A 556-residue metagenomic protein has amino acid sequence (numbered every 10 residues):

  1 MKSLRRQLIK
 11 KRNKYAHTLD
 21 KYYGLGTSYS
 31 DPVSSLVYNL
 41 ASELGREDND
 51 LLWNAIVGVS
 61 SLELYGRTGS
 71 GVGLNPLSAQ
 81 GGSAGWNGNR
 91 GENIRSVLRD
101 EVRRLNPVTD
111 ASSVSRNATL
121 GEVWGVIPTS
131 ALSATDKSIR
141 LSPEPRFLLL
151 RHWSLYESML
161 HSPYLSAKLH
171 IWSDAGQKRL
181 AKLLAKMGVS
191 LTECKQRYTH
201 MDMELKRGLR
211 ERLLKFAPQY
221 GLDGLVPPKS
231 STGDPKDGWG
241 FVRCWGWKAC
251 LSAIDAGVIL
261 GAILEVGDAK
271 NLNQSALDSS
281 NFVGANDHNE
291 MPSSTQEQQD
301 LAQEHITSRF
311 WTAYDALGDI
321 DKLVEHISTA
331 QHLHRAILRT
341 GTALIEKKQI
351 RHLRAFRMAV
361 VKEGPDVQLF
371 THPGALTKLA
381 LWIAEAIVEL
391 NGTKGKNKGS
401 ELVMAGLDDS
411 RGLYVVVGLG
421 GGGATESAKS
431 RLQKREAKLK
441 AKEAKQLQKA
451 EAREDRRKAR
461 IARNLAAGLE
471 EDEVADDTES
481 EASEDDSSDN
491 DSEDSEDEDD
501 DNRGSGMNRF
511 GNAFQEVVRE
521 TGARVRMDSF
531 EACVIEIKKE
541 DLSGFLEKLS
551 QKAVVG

Functional and structural regions predicted by a protein language model:
K2-S70, A253: Short alpha-helices
L44-N54, L62-S133: Hydrophobic, mid-to-C-terminal alpha-helical segments
R99, R103-G556: Gly/His-enriched, cation/cofactor- and phosphate-binding structural elements
